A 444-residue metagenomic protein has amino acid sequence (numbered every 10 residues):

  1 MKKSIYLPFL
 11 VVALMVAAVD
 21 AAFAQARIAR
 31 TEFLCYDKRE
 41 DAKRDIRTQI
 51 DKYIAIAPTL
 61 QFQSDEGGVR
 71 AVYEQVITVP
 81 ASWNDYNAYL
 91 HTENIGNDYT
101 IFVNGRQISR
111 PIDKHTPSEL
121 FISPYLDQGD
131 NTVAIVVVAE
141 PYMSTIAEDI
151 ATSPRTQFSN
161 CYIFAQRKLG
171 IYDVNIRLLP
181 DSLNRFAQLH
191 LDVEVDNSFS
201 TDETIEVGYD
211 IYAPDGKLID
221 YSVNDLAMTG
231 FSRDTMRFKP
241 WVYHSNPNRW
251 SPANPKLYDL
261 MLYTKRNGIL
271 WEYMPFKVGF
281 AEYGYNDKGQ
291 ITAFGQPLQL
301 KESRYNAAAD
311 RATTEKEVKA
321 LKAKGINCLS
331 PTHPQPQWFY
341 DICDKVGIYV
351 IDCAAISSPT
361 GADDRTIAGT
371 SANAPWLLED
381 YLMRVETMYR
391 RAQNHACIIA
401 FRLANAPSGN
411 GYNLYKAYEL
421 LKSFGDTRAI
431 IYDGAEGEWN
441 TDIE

Functional and structural regions predicted by a protein language model:
M1-V11, A21-Q337, D341-G347, R384 (+2 more regions): Secreted/periplasmic carbohydrate-active enzymes, especially glycoside hydrolases
C328-E444: Substrate-binding/catalytic cleft of secreted carbohydrate-active enzymes, primarily glycoside hydrolases
